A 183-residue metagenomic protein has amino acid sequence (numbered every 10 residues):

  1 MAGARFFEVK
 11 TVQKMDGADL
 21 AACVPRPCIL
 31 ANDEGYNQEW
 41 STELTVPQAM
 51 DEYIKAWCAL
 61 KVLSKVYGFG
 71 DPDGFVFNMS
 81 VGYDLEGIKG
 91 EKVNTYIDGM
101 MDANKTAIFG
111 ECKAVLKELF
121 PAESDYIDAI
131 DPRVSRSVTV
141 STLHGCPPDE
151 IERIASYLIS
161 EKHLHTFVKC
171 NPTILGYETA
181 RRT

Functional and structural regions predicted by a protein language model:
A2-T183: Active-site entrance/lid segments in N-terminal catalytic domains of soluble metabolic enzymes
